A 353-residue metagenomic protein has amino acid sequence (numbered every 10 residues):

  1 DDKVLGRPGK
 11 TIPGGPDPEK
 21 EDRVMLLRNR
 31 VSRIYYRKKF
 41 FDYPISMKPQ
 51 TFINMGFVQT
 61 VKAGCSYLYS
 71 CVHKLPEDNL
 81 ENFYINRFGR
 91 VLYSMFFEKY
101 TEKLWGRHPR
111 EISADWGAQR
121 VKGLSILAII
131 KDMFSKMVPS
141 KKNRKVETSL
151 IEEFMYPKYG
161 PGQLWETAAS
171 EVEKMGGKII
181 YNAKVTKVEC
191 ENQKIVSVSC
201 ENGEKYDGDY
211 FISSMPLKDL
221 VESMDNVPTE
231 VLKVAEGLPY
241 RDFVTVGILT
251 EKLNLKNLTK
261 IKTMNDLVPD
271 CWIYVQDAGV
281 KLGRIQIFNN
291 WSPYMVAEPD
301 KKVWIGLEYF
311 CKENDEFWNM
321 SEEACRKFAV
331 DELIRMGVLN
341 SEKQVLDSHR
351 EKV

Functional and structural regions predicted by a protein language model:
D1, F88, W105, M224 (+1 more regions): A broad structural signal for alpha-helix termini and local helix breaks/kinks
D1, L164-E171, A329-I334: PAPS/PAP-binding and catalytic site of the sulfotransferase fold
D1-C71: Dinucleotide-binding Rossmann-like beta1-alpha1 core, especially the glycine-rich loop that anchors the ADP
D42-P44, L92-S94, K103-I112, L220-E222 (+2 more regions): Short catalytic/ligand-binding loop motif for oxyanion handling, primarily in non-cytosolic enzymes, centered on
K48-T51, M55-E191, V196, G208-Y210 (+1 more regions): Active-site/ligand-binding neighborhood in enzyme catalytic cores
A183-N319, E323-G337: Mid-domain catalytic core of redox enzymes that form a hydrophobic substrate pocket/lid adjacent to a catalytic redox
L339-V353: A glycine-rich dinucleotide-binding beta-alpha-beta segment and adjacent secondary-structure elements that constitute
